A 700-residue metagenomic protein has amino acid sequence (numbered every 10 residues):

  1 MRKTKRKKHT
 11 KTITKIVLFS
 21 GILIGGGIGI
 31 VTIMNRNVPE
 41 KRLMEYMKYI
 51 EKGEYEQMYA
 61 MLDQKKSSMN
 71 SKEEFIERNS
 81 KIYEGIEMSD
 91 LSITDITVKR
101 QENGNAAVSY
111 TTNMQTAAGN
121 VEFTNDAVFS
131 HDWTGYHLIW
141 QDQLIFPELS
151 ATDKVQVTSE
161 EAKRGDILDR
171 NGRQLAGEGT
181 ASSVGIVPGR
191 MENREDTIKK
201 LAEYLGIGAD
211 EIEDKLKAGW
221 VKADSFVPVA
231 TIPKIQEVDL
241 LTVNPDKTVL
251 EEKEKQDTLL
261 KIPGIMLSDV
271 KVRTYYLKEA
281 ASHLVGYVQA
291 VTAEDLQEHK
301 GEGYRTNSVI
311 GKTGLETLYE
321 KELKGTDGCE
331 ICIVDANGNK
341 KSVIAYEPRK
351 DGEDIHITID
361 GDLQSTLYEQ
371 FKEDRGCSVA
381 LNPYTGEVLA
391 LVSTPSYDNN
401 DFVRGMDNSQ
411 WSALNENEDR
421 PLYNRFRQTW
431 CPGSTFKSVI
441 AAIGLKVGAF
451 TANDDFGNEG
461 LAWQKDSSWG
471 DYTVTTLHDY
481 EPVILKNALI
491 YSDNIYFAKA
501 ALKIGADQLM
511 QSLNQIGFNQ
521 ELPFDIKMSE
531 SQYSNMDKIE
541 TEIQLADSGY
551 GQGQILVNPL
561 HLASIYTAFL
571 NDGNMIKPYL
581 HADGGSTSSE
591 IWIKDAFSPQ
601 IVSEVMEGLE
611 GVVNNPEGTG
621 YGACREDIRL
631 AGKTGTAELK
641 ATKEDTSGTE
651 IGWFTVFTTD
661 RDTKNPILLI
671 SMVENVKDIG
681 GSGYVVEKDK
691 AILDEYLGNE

Functional and structural regions predicted by a protein language model:
M1-I13: N-terminal Lys/Arg-rich, disordered targeting/topogenic segments
K15-G29: Hydrophobic membrane-insertion alpha-helices, especially the h-region of bacterial N-terminal signal peptides
I30-I33, M44-E45, M61-K66, N113-Q115 (+14 more regions): Second-shell loop/turn segments in exported
M34, K41, E56-A107: Short solvent-exposed beta->alpha transition segments
Y46, I50-M58: Short helix-adjacent coil turns
K81-C377, Y397-P421, T429: Extracytoplasmic/periplasmic proteins that interact with beta-lactams or build/remodel peptidoglycan
V334-I344, Y384-S434, V439-S671, G681: Beta-lactam-recognizing serine transpeptidase/beta-lactamase-like catalytic domain environment
S588-E590, V686-E700: Short, gly/Ser/Thr-rich active-site loops of penicillin-recognizing serine hydrolases
